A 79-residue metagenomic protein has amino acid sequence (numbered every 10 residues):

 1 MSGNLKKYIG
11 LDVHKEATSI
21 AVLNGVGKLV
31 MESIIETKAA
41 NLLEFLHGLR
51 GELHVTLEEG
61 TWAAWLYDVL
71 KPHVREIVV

Functional and structural regions predicted by a protein language model:
M1-V79: Phosphate- and other anionic-substrate recognition elements at nucleic-acid/protein interfaces
